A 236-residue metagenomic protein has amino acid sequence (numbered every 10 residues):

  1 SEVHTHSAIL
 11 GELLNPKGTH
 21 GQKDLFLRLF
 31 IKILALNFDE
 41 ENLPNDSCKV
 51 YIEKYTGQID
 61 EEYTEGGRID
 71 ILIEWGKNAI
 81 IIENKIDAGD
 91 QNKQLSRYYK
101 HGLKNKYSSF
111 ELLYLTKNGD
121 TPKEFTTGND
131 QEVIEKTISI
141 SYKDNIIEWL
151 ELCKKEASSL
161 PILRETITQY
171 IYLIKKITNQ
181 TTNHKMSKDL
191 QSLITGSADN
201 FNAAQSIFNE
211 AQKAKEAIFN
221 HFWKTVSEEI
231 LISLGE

Functional and structural regions predicted by a protein language model:
S1-E236: Charged, terminal alpha-helix-loop-beta segments that serve as non-catalytic nucleic-acid engagement and/or assembly
